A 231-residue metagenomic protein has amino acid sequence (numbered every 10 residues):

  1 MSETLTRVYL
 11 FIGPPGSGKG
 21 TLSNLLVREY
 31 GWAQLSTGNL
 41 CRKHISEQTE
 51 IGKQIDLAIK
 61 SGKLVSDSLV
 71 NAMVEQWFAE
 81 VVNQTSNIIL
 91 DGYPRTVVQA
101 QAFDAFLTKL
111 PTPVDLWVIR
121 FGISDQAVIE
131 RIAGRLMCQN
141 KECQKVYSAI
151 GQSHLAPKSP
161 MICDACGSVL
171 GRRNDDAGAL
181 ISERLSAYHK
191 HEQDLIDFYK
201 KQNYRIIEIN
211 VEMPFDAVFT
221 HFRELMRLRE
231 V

Functional and structural regions predicted by a protein language model:
M1-V231: Glycine-rich phosphate-binding loop of ATP-dependent small-molecule kinases
